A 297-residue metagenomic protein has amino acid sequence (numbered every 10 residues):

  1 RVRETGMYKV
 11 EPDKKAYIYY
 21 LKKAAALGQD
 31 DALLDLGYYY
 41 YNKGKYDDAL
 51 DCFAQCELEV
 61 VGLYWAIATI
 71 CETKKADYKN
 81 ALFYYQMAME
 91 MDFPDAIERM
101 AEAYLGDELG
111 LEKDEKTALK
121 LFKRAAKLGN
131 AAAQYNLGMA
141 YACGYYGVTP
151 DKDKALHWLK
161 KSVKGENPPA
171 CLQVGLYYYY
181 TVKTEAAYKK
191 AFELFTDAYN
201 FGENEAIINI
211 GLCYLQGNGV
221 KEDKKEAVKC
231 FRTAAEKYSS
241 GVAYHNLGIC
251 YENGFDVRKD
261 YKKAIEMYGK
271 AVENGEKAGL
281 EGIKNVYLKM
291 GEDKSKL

Functional and structural regions predicted by a protein language model:
R1-T5, Y38-N42, A66-T73, I97-G106 (+5 more regions): Hydrophobic face of amphipathic alpha-helices that form TPR/SEL1-like repeat modules and related alpha-solenoid
R3-M7, A26-Q29, L58-V61, M91-P94 (+11 more regions): Short helix-capping/linker turns of helical repeat alpha-solenoids
A24-A25, A32, A49, C56 (+17 more regions): Small-residue (primarily alanine) positions within well-ordered alpha-helices, especially packing/interaction faces
G44, K75-A76, K113, P150 (+6 more regions): Residue-level detector of the short coil/turn that links helix A to helix B within each tetratricopeptide repeat
C56-L58, Y261-K277, K284-L288, L297: TPR/TPR-like (Sel1-like) alpha-helical repeat modules
A132, P168-L176, Y188-K189, E193 (+5 more regions): Eukaryotic tandem repeat interaction scaffolds
